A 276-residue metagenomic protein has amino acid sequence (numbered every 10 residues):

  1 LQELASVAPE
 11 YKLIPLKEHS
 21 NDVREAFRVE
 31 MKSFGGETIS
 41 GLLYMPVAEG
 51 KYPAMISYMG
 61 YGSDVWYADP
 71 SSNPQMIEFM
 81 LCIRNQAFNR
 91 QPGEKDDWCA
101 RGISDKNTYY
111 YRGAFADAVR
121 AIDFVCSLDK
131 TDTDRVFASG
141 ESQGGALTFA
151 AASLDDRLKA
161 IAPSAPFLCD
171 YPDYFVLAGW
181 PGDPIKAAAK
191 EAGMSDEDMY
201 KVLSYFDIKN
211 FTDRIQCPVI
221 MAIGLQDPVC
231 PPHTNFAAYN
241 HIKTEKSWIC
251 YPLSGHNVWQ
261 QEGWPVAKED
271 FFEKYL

Functional and structural regions predicted by a protein language model:
V7-G50: N-terminal cap/lid segment of alpha/beta-hydrolase-fold proteins
W66, P70-S72, M76-A116, D173-G182: Cap/lid segment of the alpha/beta-hydrolase catalytic domain
A100-S142: Gly/Ser-rich "nucleophile elbow"/oxyanion-hole loop immediately N-terminal to the catalytic nucleophile in hydrolases
F149-M194, C250: Hydrolase active-site cap/lid region
R214-I215, M221-I223, D227: Short beta-strand/loop motif that positions the catalytic acidic residue of the alpha/beta-hydrolase fold
C217, P231-N240: Short alpha-helix in the alpha/beta-hydrolase fold that links the catalytic acid
L225-C230, N257-V258: Acidic catalytic loop of the alpha/beta-hydrolase fold
F236-L276: C-terminal catalytic histidine-bearing segment of alpha/beta-hydrolase fold enzymes
